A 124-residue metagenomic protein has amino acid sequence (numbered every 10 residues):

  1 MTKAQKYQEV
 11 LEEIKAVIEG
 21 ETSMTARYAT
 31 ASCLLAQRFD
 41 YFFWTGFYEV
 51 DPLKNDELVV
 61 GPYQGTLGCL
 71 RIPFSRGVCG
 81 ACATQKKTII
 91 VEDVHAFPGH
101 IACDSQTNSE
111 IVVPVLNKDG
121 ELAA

Functional and structural regions predicted by a protein language model:
M1-P62, T66-L67: Intrinsically disordered, low-complexity terminal regulatory regions
D40, S105, E121: Structured loop/turn residues at beta-strand edges in well-structured enzyme cores
V50-S105: Regulatory sensory and allosteric helical modules in signal-transduction proteins and certain transcription factors
S109-N117: A short, aliphatic-rich beta-strand micro-motif
L116-A124: Sensory-domain boundary capping and coupling elements
